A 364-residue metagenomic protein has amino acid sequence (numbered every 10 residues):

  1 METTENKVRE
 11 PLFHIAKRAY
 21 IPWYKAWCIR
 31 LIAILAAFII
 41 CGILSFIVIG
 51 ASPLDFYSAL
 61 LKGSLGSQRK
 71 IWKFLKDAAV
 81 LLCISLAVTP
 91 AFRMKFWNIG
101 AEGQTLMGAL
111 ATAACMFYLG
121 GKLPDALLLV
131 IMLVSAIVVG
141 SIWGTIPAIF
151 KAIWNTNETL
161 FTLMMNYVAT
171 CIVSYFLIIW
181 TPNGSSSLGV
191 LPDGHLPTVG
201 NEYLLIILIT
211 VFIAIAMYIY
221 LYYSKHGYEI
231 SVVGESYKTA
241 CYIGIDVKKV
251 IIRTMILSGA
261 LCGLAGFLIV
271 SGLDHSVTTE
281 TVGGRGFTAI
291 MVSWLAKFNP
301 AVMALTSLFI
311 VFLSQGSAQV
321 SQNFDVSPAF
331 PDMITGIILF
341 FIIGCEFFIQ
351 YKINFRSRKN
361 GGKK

Functional and structural regions predicted by a protein language model:
M1-I34, I47, E235, Y242-K249 (+1 more regions): Cytosolic-side transmembrane-helix boundaries in multi-pass membrane proteins
T3-N6, F13-C83: Membrane-interfacial amphipathic/re-entrant helices at transmembrane-helix boundaries
Y20-C28, F92-G100, P124-A126, V130-S186 (+2 more regions): Short loop segments and helix-boundary regions at transmembrane helix junctions of multi-pass inner-membrane proteins
S45-F46, S64-L119, L133, I137-T156 (+2 more regions): Single transmembrane alpha-helix segments in multi-pass membrane proteins
A51-D55, F92-L110, A152-F161, D274-F287 (+3 more regions): Short, non-helical or kinked segments that cap or interrupt transmembrane helices
E158-Y223, V250, S276, F330 (+1 more regions): Transmembrane helix-bundle core of multi-pass membrane transporters and related energy-transducing complexes
G200-S276, P300-A301: Helix-loop-helix "hairpin" substructures at the membrane interface of multi-pass membrane proteins
I256, C262, L268-G336: Transmembrane alpha-helical segments in multi-pass inner-membrane proteins
